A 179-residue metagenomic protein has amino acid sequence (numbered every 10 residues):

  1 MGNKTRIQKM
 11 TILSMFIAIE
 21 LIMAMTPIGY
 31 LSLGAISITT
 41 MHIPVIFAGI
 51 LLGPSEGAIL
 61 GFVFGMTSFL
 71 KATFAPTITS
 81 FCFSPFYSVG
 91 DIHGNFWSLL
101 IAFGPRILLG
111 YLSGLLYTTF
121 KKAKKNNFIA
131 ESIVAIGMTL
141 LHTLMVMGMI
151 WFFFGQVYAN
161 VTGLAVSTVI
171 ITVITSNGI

Functional and structural regions predicted by a protein language model:
M1-I179: Loop-helix junctions at membrane interfaces
